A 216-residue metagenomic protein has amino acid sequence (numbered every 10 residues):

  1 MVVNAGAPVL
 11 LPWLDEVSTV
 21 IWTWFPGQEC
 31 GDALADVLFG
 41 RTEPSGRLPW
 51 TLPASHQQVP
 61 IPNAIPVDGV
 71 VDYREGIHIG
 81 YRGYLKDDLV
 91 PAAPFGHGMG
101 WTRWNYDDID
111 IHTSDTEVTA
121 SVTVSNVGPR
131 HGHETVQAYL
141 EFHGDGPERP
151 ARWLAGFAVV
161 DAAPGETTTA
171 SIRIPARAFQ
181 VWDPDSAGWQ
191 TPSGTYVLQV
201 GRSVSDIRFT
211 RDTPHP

Functional and structural regions predicted by a protein language model:
V2-H133, Y139-E141, P192-G201: Secreted, periplasmic, or luminal enzymes acting at the cell surface/secretory milieu
I61, A163-E166, P216: Short, surface-exposed linear segments at secondary-structure transitions and domain or protein termini
N105, D110, T123, G156-A163 (+2 more regions): Generic structural detector for well-ordered beta-strands
E117-T119, T167-S171, R208: Intrinsic-disorder/low-complexity, polar/charged segments enriched in Ser/Thr/Lys/Arg/Asp/Glu/Gln
H131-A138, P150, W182-D185, F209: Short, hydrophobic/aromatic beta-strand segments
G146-P184: Intrinsically disordered, low-complexity Pro/Gly/Ser/Thr-rich segments with frequent PxxP/GP/PP motifs and embedded
P175-P216: Terminal connector regions
